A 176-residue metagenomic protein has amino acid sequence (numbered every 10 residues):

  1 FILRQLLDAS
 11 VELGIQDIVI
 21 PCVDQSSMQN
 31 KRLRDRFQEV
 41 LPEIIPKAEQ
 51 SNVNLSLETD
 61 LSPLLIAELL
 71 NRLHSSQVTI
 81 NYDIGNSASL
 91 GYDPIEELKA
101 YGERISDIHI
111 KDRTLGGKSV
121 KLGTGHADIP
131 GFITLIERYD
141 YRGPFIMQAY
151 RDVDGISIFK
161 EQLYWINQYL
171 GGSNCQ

Functional and structural regions predicted by a protein language model:
F1-T79: Active-site acidic/histidine proton-transfer and metal-coordination neighborhood in alpha/beta enzyme cores
G14, P63-Y82, N86-Q176: Histidine-acidic metal/acid-base catalytic patches
